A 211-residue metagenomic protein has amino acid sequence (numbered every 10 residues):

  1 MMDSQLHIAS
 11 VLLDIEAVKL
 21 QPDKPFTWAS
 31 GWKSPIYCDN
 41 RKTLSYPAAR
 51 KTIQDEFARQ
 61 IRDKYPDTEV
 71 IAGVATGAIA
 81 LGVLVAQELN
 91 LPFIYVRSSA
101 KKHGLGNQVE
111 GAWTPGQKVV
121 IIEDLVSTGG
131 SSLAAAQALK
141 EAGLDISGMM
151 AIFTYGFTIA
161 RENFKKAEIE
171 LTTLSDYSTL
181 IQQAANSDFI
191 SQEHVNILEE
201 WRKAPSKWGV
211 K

Functional and structural regions predicted by a protein language model:
M1-K64: Active-site-facing substrate-recognition patch
D3-D14, Q137-K211: PRPP-dependent phosphoribosyltransferase catalytic core
F57-E69, L139-A142: Phosphate/pyrophosphate-binding loops at sites that engage ATP/ADP/AMP, CoA/4′-phosphopantetheine, polyphosphate
K64, G111-P115, A142-G143, N163: Solvent-exposed alpha-helices and their adjacent loops that cap or buttress functional pockets in soluble metabolic
P66-A75, M150: Short glycine-rich phosphate-binding loop at a beta-alpha junction
E69, Q117, S147: Conserved acidic residues
G82-V120, T128-A134: Short, glycine/charge-rich flexible loops or terminal/linker lids adjacent to PRPP-binding catalytic cores
